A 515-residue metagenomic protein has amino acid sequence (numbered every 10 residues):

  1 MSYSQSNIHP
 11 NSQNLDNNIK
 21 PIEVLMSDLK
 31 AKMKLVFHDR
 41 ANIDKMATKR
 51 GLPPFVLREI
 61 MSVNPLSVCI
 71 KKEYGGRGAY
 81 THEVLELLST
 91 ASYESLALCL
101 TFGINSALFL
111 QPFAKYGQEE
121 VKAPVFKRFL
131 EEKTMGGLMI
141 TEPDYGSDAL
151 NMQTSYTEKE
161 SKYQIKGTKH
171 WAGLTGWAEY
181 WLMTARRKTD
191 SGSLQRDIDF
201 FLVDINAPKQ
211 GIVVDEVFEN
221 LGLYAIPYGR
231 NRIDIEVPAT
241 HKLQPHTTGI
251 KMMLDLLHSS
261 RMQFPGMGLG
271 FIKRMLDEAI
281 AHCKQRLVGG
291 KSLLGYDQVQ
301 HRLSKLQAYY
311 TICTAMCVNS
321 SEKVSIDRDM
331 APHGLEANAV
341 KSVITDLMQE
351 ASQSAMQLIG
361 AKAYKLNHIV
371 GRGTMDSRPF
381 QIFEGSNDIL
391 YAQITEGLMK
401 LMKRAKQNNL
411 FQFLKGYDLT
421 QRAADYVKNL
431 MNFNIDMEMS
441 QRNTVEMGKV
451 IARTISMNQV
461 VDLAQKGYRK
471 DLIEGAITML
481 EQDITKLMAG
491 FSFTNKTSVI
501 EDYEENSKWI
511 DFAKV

Functional and structural regions predicted by a protein language model:
M1-I104, Q111, Y116-E131, N429-V515: Amphipathic, small/basic residue-rich leader segments at the start of a protein or domain
Y3-S4, A361-L430, M439-S440, M488-V515: Glycine-rich phosphate/cofactor-binding loops in nucleotide/flavin-utilizing enzymes
D44-K45, Y310-V343, M356-Q357, Q465: C-terminal helix-coil-helix/basic helical segment that borders enzyme active sites and/or dimer interfaces and provides
E94-Q111, F129-Y145, T168-L182, E219 (+1 more regions): FAD-binding core of FAD-dependent oxidoreductases, characterized by glycine-rich FAD pyrophosphate-binding loops
K115-P143, Y156-Y163: FAD-binding glycine-rich core of flavoenzymes that anchor FAD
K166-I212: A short core secondary-structure module
V214, F218-Y309, R378-F383, N387 (+2 more regions): Glycine-rich beta->alpha junctions and the first turn(s) of the following alpha-helix
G270-K273, D277, H301-T314, N338 (+5 more regions): Generic structural signal for well-ordered, non-transmembrane alpha-helical segments in soluble/cytosolic regions
